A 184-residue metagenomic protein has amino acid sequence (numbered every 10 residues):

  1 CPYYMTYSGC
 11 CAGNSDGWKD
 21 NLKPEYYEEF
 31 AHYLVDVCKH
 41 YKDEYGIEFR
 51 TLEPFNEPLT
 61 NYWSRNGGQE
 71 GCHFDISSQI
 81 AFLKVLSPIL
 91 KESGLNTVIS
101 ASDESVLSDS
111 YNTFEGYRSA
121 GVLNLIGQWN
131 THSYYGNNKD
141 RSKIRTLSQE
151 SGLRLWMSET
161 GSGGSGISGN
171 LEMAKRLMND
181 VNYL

Functional and structural regions predicted by a protein language model:
C1-R118: Substrate-binding cleft and catalytic face of glycoside hydrolase catalytic domains, especially the flexible beta-alpha
Y33, F82, S110-T113, L125 (+3 more regions): General structural feature for long, well-ordered alpha-helical segments within catalytic domains of soluble enzymes
Y45-T51, G94-V98, N124-G127, E150-R154 (+1 more regions): Loop/turn elements at helix/coil->beta-strand transitions in domains of secreted/extracellular proteins
G121: Histidine/acidic residue-rich metal-binding segments in metalloenzymes
G127-L184: Catalytic-core region of carbohydrate-active enzymes that cleave or remodel glycosidic bonds
